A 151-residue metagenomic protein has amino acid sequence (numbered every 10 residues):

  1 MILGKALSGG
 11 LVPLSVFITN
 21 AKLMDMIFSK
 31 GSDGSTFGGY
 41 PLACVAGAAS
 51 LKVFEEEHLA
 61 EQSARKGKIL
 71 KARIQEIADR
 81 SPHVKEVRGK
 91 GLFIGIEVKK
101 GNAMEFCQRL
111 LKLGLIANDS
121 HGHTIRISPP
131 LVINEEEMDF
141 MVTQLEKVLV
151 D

Functional and structural regions predicted by a protein language model:
M1-D151: Conserved N-terminal phosphate-binding loop of PLP-dependent enzymes in the Aspartate aminotransferase
